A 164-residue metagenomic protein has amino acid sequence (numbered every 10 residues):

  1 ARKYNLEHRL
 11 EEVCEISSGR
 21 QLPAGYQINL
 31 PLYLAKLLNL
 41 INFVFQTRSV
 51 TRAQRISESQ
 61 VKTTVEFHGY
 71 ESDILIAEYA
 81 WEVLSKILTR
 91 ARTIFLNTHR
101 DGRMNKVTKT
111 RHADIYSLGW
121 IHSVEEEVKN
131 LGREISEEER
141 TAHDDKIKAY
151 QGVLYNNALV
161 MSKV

Functional and structural regions predicted by a protein language model:
K3-V164: Extended, helix-rich structural scaffolds rather than catalytic motifs
